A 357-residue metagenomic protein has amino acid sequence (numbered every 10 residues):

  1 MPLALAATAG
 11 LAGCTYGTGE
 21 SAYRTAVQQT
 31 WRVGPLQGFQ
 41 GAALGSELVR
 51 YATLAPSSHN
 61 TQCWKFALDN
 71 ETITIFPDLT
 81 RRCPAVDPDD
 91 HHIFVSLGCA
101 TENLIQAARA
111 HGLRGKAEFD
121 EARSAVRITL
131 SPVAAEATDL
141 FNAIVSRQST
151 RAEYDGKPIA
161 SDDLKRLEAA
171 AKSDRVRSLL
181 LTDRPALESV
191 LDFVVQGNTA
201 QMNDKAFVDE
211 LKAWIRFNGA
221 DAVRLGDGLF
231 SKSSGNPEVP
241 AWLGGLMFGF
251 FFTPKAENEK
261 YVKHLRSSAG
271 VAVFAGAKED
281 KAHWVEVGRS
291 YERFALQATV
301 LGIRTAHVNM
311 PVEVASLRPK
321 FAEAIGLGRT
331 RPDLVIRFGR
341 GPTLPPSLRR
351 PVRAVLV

Functional and structural regions predicted by a protein language model:
P2-V357: Acidic, surface-exposed loops and disordered segments
